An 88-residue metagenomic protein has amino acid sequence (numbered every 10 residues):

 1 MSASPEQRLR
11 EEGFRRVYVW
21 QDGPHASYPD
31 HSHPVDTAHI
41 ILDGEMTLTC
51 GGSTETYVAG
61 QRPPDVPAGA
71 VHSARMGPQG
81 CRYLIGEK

Functional and structural regions predicted by a protein language model:
R8, S27-H33, C50, R75-M76: Short histidine-centered beta-strand/loop micro-motifs that create catalytic or ligand/metal-coordination sites
R16-H33, P67-A68: Conserved short histidine dyad/triad with adjacent acidic residue
W20, D30, H39, E55-T56 (+1 more regions): Residue "hotspots" at secondary-structure boundaries inside conserved domains
P24, P34, S53, A70 (+1 more regions): A generic "binding-loop/recognition-motif" signal
S32-L48: Short, conserved beta-strand element in jelly-roll/cupin
G51-G69: Short acidic-glycine-tyrosine-enriched beta hairpin
A68-K88: Ligand-binding loop in jelly-roll beta-barrel domains
